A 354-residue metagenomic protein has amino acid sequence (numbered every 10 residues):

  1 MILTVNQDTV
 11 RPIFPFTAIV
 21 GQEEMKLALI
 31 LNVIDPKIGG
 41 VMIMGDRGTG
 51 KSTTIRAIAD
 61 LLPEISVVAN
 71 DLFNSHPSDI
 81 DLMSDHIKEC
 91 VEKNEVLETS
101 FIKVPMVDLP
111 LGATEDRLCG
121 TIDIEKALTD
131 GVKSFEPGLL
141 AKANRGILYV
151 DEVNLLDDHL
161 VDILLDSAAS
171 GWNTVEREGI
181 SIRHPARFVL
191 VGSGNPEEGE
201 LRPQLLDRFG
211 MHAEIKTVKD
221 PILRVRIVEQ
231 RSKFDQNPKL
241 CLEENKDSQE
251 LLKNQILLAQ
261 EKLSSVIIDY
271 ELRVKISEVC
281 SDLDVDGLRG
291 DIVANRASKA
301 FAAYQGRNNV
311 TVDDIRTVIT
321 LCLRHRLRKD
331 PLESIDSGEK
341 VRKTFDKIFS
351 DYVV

Functional and structural regions predicted by a protein language model:
I2-R224: Conserved ASCE/P-loop NTPase catalytic core
I19-E23, G48, D108, L242-Q249 (+4 more regions): Conserved phosphate/pyrophosphate-binding and hydrolysis machinery centered on Walker-type P-loop NTPases, extending
K26-D35, I292-A303: Contiguous, well-ordered alpha-helical segments that form the cores/surfaces of helical PPI scaffolds
L27, D162, P203, D207 (+4 more regions): Non-catalytic, well-ordered alpha-helical scaffold segments
I38, N173, K233, N308-V310: Conserved hydrophobic residue
L61, I65, R231-D235, C322-H325: Phosphate/oxyanion-binding loops and surfaces in catalytic or ligand/nucleic-acid-binding neighborhoods
R183-A186, L201-L283: Phosphate-sensing "switch" segment of ASCE/P-loop ATPases
S277-R289, A300-V354: C-terminal engagement/docking regions of AAA+ P-loop ATPases
